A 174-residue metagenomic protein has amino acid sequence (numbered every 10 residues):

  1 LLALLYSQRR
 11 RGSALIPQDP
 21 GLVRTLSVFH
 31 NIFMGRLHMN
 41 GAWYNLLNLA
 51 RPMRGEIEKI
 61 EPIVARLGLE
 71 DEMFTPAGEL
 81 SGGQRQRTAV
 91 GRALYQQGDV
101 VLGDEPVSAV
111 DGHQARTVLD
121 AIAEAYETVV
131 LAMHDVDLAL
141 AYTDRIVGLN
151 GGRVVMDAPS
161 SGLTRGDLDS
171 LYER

Functional and structural regions predicted by a protein language model:
W43-E72: Conserved ABC ATPase "signature" region
P76-L80, Q84: Conserved ABC ATPase signature
V101-D104: Catalytic Walker B motif of ABC-type/P-loop ATPase nucleotide-binding domains
D111: ABC-family nucleotide-binding domains
M133-H134: H-loop/switch region of ABC-family ATPase nucleotide-binding domains
A139-A141: A short, surface-exposed alpha-helical micro-motif characterized by mixed small hydrophobic and charged/polar residues
